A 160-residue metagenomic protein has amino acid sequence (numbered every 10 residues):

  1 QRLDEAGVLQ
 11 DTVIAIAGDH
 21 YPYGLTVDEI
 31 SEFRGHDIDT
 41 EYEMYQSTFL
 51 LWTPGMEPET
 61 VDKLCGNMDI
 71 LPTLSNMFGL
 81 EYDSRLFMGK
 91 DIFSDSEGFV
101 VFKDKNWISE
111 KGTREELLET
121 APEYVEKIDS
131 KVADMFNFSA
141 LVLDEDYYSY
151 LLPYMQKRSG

Functional and structural regions predicted by a protein language model:
Q1-G160: Solvent-exposed soluble domains appended to multi-pass membrane proteins
